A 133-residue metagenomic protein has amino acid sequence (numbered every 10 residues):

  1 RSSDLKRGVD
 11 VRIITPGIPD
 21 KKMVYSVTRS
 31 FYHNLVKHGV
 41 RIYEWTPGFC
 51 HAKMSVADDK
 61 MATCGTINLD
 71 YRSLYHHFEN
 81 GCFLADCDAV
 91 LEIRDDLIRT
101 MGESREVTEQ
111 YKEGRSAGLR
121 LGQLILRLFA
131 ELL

Functional and structural regions predicted by a protein language model:
L5: Conserved ATPase "switch" residues in P-loop NTPase domains
V9-R12: Residues at the starts of beta-strands that form the adenosine-phosphate
I14-D58, I67-N80: HKD-type phospholipase D/PLD-like phosphodiesterase module
A57, T63-L133: Signature of lipid phosphatidyltransferase scaffolds
